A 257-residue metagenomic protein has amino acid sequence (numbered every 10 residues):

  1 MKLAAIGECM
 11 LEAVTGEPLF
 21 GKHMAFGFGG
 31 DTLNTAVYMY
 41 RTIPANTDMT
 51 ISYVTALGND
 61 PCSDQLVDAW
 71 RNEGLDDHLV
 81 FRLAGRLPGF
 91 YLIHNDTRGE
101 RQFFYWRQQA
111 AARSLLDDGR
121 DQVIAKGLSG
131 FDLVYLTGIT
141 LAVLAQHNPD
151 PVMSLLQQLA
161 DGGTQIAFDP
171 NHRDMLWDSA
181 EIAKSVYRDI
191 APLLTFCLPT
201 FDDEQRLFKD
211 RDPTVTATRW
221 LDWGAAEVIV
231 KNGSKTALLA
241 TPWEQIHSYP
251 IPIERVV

Functional and structural regions predicted by a protein language model:
M1-L75, E254-V257: Glycine-rich phosphate/adenosyl-contacting loop at the front of the ribokinase-like
L3, K126-G127, D189-I190, L221: Structural alpha-helical scaffold elements that stabilize or flank donor/cofactor-binding regions in carbohydrate
L3-A4, Q158-D161, K209, P213-V257: Conserved phosphate-binding/catalytic region of the ribokinase-like
G7, T55, F168-P170, P199 (+1 more regions): Active-site flanking residues adjacent to catalytic metal/cofactor-binding acidic residues
C9, Q109, H172-D174, D203 (+2 more regions): Glycine-rich beta-alpha junction loops
T47-I139: Conserved N-terminal subdomain of the carbohydrate kinase-like
L133, I139-R219, K235-A237: Conserved beta-alpha-beta core of the PfkB/ribokinase-like small-molecule kinase fold
